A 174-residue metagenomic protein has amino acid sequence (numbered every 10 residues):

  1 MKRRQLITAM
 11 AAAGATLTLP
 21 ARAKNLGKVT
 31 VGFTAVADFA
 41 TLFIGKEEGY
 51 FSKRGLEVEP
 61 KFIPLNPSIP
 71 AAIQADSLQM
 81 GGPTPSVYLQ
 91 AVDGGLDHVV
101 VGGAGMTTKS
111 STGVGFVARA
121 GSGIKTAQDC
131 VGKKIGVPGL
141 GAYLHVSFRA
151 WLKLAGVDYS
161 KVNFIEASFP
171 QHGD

Functional and structural regions predicted by a protein language model:
Q5-A23: N-terminal export signals
K24-S168: Short, glycine-/small- and polar/acidic-enriched structural segments that line small-molecule recognition paths
S168-D174: Short, intrinsically disordered, charge-balanced linker/junction segments flanking boundaries in proteins
